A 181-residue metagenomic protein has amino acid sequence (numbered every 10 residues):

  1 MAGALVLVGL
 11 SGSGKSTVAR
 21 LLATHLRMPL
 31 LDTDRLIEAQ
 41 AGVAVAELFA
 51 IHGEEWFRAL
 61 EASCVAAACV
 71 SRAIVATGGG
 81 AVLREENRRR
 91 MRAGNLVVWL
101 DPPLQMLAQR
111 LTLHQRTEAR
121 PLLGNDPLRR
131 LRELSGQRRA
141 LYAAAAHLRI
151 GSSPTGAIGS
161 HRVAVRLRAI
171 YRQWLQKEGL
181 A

Functional and structural regions predicted by a protein language model:
L7: Hydrophobic anchor at the beta1->P-loop junction of P-loop NTPases
L10: P-loop (Walker A) phosphate-binding loop of NTP-binding proteins
K15: Conserved lysine of the Walker
V18: Hydrophobic positions on the alpha1 helix immediately C-terminal to the Walker A/P-loop
L21, H25, Q109, G136-A181: NTP-dependent small-molecule kinase module
D32-A81, E85-R92, T117, P121: ATP-dependent small-molecule kinase phosphotransfer cores that center on conserved nucleotide phosphate-binding segments
G79-V82, P103-Q105, T155: Short glycine-rich anion-binding loops that position phosphate/pyrophosphate groups of nucleotides and phosphorylated
A93-R139: A glycine- and Lys/Arg-enriched "phosphate-lid" helix/loop adjacent to the NTP-binding pocket of small-molecule kinases
